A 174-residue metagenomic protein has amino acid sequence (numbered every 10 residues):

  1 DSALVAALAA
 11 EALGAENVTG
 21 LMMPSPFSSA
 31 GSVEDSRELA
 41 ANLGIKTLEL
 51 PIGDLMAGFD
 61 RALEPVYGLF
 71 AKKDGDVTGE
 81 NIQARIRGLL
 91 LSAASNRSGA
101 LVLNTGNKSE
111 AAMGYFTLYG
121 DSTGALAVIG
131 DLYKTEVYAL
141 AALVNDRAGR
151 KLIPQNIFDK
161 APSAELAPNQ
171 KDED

Functional and structural regions predicted by a protein language model:
D1-D174: ATP/NTP-dependent adenylation/nucleotidyl-transfer catalytic domains that generate, transfer, or process NMP-activated
